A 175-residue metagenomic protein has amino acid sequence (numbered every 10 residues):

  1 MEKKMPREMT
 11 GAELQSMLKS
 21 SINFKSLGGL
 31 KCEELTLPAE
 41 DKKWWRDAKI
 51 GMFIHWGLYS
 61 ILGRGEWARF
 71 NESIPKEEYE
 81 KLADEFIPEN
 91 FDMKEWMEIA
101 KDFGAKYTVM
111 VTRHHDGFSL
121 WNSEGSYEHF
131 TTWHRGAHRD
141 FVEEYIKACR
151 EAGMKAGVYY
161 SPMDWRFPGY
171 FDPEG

Functional and structural regions predicted by a protein language model:
E2-G175: Mature catalytic domains of secreted/periplasmic carbohydrate-active enzymes
